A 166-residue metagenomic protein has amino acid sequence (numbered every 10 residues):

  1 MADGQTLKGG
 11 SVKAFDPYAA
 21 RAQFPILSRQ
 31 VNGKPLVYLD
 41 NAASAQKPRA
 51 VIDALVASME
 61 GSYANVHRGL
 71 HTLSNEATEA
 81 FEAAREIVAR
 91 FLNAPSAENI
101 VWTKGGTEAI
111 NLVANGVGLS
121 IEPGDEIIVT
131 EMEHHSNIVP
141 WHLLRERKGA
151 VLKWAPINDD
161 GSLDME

Functional and structural regions predicted by a protein language model:
M1-E166: Pyridoxal 5′-phosphate
